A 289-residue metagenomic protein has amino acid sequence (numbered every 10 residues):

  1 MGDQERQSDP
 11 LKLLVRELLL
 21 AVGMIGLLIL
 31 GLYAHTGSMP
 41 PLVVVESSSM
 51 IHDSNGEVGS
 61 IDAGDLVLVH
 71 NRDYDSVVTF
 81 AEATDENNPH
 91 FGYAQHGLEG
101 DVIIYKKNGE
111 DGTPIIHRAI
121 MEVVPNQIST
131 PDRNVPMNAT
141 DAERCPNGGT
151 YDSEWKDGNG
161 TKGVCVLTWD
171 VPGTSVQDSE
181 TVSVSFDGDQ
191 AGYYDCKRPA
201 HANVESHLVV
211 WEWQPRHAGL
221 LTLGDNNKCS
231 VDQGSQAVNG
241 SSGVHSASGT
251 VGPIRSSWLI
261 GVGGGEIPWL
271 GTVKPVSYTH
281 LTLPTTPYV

Functional and structural regions predicted by a protein language model:
M1-L11: N-terminal Lys/Arg-rich, disordered targeting/topogenic segments
L13-M24, I29-W155, G160, C165: Feature for secretory/organellar precursors and membrane-associated catalytic proteins
G92-Q95, S185-G219: Intrinsically disordered, low-complexity acidic Ser/Thr-rich regulatory segments
P125-S179, S183, L208-W211, P215-Q233: Catalytic Cys-His active-site segments of thiol-dependent hydrolases/isopeptidases
Q127-P136, E266-V276: Short acidic, Gly/Pro-enriched loop/turn segments at secondary-structure junctions
E212-P275: Extended, hydrophilic extramembrane loops/domains of integral membrane proteins
T279-T285: Conserved small/polar residues in nucleotide/adenosyl-binding loops
